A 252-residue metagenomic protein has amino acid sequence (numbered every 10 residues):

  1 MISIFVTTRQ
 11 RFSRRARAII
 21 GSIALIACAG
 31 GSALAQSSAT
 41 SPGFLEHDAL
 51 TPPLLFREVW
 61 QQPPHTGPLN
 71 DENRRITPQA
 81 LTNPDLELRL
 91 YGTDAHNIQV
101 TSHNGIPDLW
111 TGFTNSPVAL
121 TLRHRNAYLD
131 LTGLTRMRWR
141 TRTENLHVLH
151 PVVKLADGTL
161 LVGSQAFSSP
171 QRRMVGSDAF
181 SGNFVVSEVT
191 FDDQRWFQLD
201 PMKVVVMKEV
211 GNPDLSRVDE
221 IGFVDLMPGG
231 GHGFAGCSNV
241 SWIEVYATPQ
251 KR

Functional and structural regions predicted by a protein language model:
M1-R15: N-terminal secretory signal peptides that target proteins for export/translocation
V6-T7, I19, A39: Intrinsically disordered/low-complexity terminal segments and short unstructured peptides
R9, R17-A18, A33-L34, H47-D48: Compositionally biased, low-complexity segments
R11-I19, V59, A156: Small/flexible residues
I19-G30: Bacterial N-terminal signal peptides
A35-R252: Beta-rich carbohydrate-recognition modules and glycan-binding surfaces
